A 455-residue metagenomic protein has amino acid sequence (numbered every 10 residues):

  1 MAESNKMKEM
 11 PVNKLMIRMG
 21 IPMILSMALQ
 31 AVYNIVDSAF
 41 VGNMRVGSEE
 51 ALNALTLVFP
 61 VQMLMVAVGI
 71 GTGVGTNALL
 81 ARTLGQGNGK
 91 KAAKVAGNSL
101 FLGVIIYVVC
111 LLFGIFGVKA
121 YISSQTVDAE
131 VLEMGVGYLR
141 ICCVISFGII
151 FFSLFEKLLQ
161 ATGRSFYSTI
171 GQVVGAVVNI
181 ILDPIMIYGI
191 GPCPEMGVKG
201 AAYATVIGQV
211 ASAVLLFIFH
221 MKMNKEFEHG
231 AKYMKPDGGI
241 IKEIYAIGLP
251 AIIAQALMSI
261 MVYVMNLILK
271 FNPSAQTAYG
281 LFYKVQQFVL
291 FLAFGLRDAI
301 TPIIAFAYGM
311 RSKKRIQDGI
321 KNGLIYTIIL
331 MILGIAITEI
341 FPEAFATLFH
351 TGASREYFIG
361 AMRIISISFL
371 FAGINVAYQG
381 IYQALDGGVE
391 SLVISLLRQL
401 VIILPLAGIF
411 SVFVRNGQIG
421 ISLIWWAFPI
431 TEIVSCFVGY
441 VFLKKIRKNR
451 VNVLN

Functional and structural regions predicted by a protein language model:
M1-G20, L80-F147, C193-G248, I304-S368 (+1 more regions): Short alpha-helical transmembrane segments in multi-pass integral membrane proteins
M7-G47, P60-G75, L79, V104-L111 (+5 more regions): N-terminal transmembrane alpha-helices
R18-D37, I141, G175, G208-S212 (+4 more regions): Transmembrane helical elements of multi-pass membrane transporters/channels
M23, M27, A39, A78 (+16 more regions): Transmembrane alpha-helix boundary and packing residues in multipass membrane permease domains and related
A28, V32-N53, I122-A129, I185-M196 (+5 more regions): Helix-terminus/linker motif at the lipid-water interface of multi-pass membrane proteins
E49-P60, G135, L139, A202 (+3 more regions): Small-residue hotspots at the loop-to-helix junctions and early N-terminal turns of transmembrane alpha-helices
L52-L112, I149-S168, A278-P342, A372-D386 (+1 more regions): Small-residue-rich hydrophobic transmembrane alpha-helices
G73, C142-Q160, S168-A176, A201-L216 (+4 more regions): Short runs within selected transmembrane alpha-helices of multi-pass transporters and secretion channels
